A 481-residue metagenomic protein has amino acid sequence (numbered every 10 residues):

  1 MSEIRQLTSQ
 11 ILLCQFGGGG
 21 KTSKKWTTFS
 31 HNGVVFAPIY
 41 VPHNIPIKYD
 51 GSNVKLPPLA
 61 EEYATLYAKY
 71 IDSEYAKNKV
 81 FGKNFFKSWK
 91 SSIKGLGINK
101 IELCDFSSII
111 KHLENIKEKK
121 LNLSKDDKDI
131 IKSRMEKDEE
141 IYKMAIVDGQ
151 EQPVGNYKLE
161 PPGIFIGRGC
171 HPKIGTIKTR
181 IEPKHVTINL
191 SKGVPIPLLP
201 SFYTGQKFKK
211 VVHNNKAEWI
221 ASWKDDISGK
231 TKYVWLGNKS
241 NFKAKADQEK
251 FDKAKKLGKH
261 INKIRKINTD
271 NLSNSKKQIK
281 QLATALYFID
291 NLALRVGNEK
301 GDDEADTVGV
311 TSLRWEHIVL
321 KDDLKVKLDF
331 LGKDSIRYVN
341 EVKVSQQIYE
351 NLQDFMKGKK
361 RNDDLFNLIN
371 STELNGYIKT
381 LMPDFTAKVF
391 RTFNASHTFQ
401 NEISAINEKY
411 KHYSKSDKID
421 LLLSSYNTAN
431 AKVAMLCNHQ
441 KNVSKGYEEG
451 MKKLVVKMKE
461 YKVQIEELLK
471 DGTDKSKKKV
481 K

Functional and structural regions predicted by a protein language model:
M1-I267, N407, S444, V455-K481: Charge-rich, intrinsically disordered N-terminal extensions that act as flexible nucleic-acid engagement or regulatory
Q206-F208, K224, K230-L468, G472: Extended accessory and catalytic-adjacent subdomains in large enzymes
